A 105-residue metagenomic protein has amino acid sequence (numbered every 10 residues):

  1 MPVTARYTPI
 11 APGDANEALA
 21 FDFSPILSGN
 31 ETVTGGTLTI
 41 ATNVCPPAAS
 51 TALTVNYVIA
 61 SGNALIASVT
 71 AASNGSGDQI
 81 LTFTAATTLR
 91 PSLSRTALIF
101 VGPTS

Functional and structural regions predicted by a protein language model:
M1-E31, P103-S105: Predominantly extracytoplasmic/ectodomain segments of secreted and cell-surface proteins
P25-G35, V44-P47: Extracellular acidic loop/turn motifs
A41-G62: Low-complexity "stalk/linker" and mucin-like segments enriched in Ser/Thr/Pro/Ala/Gly
T42-V44, T87-P91: Solvent-exposed strand-loop boundary residues in beta-sheet-rich modules
N63-A67: Short strand-edge motifs at loop-to-beta-strand transitions and within beta-strands of extracellular beta-rich domains
T70-G77: Surface-exposed, short loops/turns at beta-strand junctions within beta-sandwich domains
G77-L89: A short beta-strand micro-motif common to beta-rich folds, especially ectodomain repeats
P91-G102: C-terminal edge beta-strand
